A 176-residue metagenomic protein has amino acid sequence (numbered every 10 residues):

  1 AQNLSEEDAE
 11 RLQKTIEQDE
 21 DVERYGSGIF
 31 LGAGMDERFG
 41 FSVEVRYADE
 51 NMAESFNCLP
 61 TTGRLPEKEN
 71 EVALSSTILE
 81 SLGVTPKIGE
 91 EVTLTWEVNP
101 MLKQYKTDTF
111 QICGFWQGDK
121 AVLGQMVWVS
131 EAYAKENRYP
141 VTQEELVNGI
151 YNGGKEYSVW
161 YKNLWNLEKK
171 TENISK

Functional and structural regions predicted by a protein language model:
A1-K176: Basic-flanked hydrophobic alpha-helices used for secretion and membrane insertion
